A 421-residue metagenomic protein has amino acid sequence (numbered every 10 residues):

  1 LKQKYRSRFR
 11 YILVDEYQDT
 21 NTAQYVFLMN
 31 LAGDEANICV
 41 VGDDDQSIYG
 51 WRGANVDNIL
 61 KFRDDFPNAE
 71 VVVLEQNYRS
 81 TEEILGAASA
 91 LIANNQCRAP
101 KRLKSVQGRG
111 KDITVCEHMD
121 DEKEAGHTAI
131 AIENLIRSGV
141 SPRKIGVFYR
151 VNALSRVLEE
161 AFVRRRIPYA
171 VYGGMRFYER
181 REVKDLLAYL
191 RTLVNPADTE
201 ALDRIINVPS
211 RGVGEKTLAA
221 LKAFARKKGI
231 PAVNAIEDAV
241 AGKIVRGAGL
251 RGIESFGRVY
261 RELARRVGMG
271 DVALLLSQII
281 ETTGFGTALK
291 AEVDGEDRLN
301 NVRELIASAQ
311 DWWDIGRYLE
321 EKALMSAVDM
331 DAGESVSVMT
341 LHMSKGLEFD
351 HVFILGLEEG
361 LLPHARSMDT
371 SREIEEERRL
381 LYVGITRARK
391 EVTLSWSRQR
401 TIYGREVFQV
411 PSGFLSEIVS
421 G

Functional and structural regions predicted by a protein language model:
L1-N58, Q76-S80, I279: Conserved helicase NTPase motor core
T20, N30-D34, G42, R63-P67 (+5 more regions): Conserved catalytic network of the ASCE P-loop NTPase/AAA+ motor domain
F27-N30, N58-D65, E83-L91, H127 (+7 more regions): Alpha-helical scaffold elements adjacent to nucleotide-binding pockets in ATP/GTP-utilizing enzyme cores
C39, I48, I59-L60, L85-G86 (+3 more regions): Metal-dependent catalytic core segments for phosphate chemistry
G42-D45, W51-A54, Q76-Y78, A88-S89 (+5 more regions): A short beta-strand-to-loop transition that corresponds to the Sensor-1 phosphate-sensing loop of AAA+ P-loop ATPases
D45-G50, R79-S80, V171-V194, I206: Short alpha-helix plus adjacent loop in nuclease-associated cores
P67-E70, E75-P168, R191-P196, L250 (+2 more regions): Helicase P-loop NTPase motor core
S141, S155-I167, R180, L187-S420: Conserved helicase C-terminal RecA-like lobe
